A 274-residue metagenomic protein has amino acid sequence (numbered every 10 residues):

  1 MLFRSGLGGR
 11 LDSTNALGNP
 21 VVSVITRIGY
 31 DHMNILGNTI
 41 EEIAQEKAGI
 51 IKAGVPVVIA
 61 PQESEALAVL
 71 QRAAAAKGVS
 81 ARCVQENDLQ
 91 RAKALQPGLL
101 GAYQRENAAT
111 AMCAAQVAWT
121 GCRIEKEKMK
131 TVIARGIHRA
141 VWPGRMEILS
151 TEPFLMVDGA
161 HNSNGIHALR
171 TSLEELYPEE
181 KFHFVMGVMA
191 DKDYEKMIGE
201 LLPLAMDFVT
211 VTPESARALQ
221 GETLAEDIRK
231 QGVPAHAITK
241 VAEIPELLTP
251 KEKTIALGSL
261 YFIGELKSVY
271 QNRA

Functional and structural regions predicted by a protein language model:
M1-P61: Flexible active-site lid/hinge loop adjacent to a nucleotide/diphosphate and Mg2+-phosphate binding pocket
G8-V24, I28-G29, E42, A92-D207: Nucleotide phosphate-binding/pyrophosphate-handling subdomain across enzymes that bind or process nucleotide phosphates
D12-A16, L36-N38, L70-Q71, A168-R170 (+3 more regions): Short amphipathic alpha-helical segments
I28-N34, G144, V209-D227, Y270-A274: Flexible, gly/pro- and Lys/Arg-enriched active-site loops
A60-Q62, G159-A160, M186-M189, P213 (+1 more regions): Structural motif
A60-V84, F154-L155, S163, I198-K253: C-terminal helical cap/extension that packs against the catalytic core of soluble nucleotide-cofactor enzymes
G121-I124, S268-A274: Generic C-terminal helix-cap and adjacent flexible tail
E243-Q271: A glycine-rich beta-strand to alpha-helix segment that forms a phosphate/ribose-binding loop at ligand/cofactor sites
